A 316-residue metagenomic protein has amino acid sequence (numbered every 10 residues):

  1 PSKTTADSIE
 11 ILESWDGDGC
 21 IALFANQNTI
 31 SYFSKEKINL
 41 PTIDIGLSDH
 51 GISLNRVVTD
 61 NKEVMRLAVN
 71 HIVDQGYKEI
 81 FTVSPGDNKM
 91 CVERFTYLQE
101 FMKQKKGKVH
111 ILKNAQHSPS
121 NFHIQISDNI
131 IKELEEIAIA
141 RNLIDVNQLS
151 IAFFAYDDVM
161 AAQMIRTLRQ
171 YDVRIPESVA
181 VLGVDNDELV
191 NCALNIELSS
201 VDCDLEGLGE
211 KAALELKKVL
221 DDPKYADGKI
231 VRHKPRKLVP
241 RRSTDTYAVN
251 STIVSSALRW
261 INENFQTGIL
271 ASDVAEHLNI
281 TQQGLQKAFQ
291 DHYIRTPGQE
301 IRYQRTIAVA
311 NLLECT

Functional and structural regions predicted by a protein language model:
P1-A22, T29-A271, A275-H277, Q282 (+2 more regions): Bacterial carbohydrate/catabolite-sensing allosteric modules
D291-T316: Terminal helix-turn-helix DNA-binding modules in bacterial transcription factors
